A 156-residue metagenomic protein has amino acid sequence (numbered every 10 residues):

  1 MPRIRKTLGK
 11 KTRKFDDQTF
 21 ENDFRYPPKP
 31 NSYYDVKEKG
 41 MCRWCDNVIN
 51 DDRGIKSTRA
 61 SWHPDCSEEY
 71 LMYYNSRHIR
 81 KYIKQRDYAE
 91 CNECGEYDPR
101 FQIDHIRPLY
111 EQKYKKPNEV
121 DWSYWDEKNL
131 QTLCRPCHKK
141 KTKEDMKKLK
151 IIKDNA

Functional and structural regions predicted by a protein language model:
P2-D23, P27, N31-L71: BZIP DNA-binding basic region
P27-Y34, S57-E90, E119-Y124, K128: Short, charged surface segments at domain edges that flank catalytic/cofactor-binding sites
M41-N47, S76-R107, C134-P136: Short cysteine-rich loop/turn motifs with clustered Cys
D51-S57, Y73-R77, R100-H105, T142-M146: Short Cys/His-rich "knuckle" micro-motifs
S67, L71, P99, E127-K153: Short Cys/His-centered divalent metal-binding micro-motifs
G95-T132: Histidine-centered nuclease catalytic patch
